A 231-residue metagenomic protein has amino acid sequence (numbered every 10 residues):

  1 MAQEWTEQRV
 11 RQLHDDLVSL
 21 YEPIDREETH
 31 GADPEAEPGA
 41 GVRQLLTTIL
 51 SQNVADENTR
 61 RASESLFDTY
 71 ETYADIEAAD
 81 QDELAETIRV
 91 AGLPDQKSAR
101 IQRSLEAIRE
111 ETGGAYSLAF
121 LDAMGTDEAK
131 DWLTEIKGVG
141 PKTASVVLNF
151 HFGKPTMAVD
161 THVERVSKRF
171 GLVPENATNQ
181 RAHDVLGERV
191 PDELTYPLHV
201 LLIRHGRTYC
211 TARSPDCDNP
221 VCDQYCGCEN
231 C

Functional and structural regions predicted by a protein language model:
M1-L121, E193-L194, L201-C231: N-terminal polyanion-binding entry modules of DNA glycosylases/AP lyases and select other DNA-binding proteins
R43-L50, I101, G125-L172, Q180-A182 (+1 more regions): Catalytic DNA-binding helix-loop module of base-excision-repair DNA glycosylases/AP lyases
A55, L93, T126, F152 (+2 more regions): Amphipathic alpha-helical protein-protein interaction surfaces
E71-T72, A119, P174-R181: Short, charged, surface-exposed loops that flank catalytic or proteolytic processing sites
E77-D80, L84-A85, T178-G187: Short, well-structured alpha-helical segments that form the helix of a local strand-helix-strand
R89-G92, A115-F120, V147-K154, V173 (+1 more regions): Short helix-to-loop capping/linker segments positioned immediately adjacent to catalytic or ligand/cofactor-binding
T112-A115, P141-T143, M157-V159, N176 (+1 more regions): Short, structured loop/turn "capping" segments at alpha-beta junctions
H151, S167-P174, L186-V190, L194 (+1 more regions): Short leucine-rich amphipathic alpha-helical surface patches
